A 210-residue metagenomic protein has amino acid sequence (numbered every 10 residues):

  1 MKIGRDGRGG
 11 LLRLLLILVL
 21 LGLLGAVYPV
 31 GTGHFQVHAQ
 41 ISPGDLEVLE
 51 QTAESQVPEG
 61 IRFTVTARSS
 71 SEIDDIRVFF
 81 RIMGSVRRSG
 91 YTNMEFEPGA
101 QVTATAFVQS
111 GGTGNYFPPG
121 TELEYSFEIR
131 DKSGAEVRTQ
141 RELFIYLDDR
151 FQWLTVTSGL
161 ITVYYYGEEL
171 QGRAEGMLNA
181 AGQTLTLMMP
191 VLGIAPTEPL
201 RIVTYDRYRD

Functional and structural regions predicted by a protein language model:
G4-L18: N-terminal Sec-pathway targeting helices
L14-I17, G112, L185: A residue-level detector for conformationally permissive "hinge/kink" positions
L18-L24: Core hydrophobic alpha-helical transmembrane segments of single-pass membrane proteins
L24-W153: Glycan-association/targeting regions that enable binding to alpha-glucans and other polysaccharides
Q152-D210: Juxtacatalytic substrate-recognition/specificity segment
